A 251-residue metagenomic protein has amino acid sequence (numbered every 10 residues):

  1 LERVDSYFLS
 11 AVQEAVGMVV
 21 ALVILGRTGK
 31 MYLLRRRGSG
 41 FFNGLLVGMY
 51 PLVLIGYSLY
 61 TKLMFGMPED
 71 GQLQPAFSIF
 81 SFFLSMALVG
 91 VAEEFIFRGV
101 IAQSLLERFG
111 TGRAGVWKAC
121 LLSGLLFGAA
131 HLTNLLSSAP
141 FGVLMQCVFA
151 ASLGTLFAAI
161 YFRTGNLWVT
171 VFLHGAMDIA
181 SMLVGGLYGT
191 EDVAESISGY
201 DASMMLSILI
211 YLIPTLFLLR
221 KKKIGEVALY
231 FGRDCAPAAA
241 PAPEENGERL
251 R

Functional and structural regions predicted by a protein language model:
L1-R27, F41-M49, A76, F80-S81 (+2 more regions): Alpha-helical transmembrane segments in multi-pass membrane proteins
G26-M31, I55-P68: Transmembrane alpha-helix boundary signature
R36-R37, D70-F80, F109-R113: Helix-boundary and loop/linker segments of multi-pass membrane transporters
L52-Y60, G124-T133, G175-L187: Aromatic-anchored segments of alpha-helical transmembrane domains
I79-F80, W117-L122, L144-V148, W168-F172 (+1 more regions): Hydrophobic alpha-helical transmembrane segments
A92-L122, A159-N166: Membrane-interface helix/loop boundary segments of multi-pass membrane proteins
V143-D201: Functionally important transmembrane alpha-helices
G175-R251: C-terminal membrane module of polytopic membrane proteins
